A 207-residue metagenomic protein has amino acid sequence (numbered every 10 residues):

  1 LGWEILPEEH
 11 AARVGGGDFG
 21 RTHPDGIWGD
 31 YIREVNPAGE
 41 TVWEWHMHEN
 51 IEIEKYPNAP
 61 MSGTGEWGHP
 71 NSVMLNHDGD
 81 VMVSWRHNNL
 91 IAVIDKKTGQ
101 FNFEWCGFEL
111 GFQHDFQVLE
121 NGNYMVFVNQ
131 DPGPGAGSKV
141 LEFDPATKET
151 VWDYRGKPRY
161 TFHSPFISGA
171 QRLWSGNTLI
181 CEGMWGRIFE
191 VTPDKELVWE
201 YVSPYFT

Functional and structural regions predicted by a protein language model:
L1-T207: Histidine-/acidic-rich catalytic cores in large beta-rich domains
